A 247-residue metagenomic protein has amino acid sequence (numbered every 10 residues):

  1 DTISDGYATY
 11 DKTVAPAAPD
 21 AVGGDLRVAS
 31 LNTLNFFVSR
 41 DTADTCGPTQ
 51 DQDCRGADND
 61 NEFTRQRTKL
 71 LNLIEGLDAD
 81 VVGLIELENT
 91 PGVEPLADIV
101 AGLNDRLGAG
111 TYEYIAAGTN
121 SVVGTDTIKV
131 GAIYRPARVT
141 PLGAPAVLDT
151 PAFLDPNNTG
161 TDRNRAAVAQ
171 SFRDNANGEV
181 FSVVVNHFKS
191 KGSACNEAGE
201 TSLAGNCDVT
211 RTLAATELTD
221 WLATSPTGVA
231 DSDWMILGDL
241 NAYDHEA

Functional and structural regions predicted by a protein language model:
D1-A247: Divalent cation-coordinating acidic motifs and surrounding scaffolds that mediate Ca2+/Mg2+/Mn2+/Zn2+-dependent binding
